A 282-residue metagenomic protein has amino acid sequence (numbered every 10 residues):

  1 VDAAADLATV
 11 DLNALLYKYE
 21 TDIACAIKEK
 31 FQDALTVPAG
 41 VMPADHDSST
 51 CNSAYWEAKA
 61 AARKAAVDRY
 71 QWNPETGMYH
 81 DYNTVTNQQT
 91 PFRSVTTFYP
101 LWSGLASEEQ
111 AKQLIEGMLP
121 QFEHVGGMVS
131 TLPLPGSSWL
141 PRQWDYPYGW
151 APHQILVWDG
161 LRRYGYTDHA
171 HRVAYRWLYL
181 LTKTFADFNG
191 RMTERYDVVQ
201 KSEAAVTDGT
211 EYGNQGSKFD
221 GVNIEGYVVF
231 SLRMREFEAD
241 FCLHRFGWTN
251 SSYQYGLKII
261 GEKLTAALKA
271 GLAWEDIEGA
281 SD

Functional and structural regions predicted by a protein language model:
V1-L7, A62-G149, T182-D282: Extended glycan-interaction surfaces of carbohydrate-active proteins
A4, D11, G40-A58, Q88 (+6 more regions): A structural signal for alpha-helical segments
A5-A34, W139-V173: Long, repeat-rich segments with strong aromatic
L15, D22, Y55-Y70, R176-K183: Alpha-helical scaffold segments in carbohydrate-active enzymes
C25-A61, G104-G117, L161-Y175, I260-A270: Structural helix-adjacent loops and short alpha-helical linkers that scaffold large soluble proteins
H46, H80, H124, H153 (+3 more regions): Histidine (H) residue identity feature
P100, V157-L161, A170, W177 (+2 more regions): Hydrophobic, well-ordered secondary-structure elements that form the walls of internal hydrophobic environments
